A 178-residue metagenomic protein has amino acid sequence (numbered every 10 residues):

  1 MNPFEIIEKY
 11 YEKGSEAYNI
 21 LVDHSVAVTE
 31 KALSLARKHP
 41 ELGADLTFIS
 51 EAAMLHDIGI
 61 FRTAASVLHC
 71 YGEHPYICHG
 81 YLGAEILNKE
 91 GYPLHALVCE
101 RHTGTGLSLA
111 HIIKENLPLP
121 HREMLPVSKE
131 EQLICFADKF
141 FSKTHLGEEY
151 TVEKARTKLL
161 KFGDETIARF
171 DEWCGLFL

Functional and structural regions predicted by a protein language model:
N2-H24, R62-G72: Active-site flanking loop/helix segments enriched in acidic
E8, T29, L33-A36, G83-N88 (+1 more regions): Amphipathic alpha-helical segments within well-ordered protein domains
Y18-S25, L42-F48: Alpha-helix N-cap/helix-initiation sites
L21-A32, H79: Conserved, hydrophobic alpha-helical core segments of structured domains
K31-S34, K139, L176: Alpha-helical scaffold segments in carbohydrate-active enzymes
E41-E148, V152: Divalent metal-dependent catalytic cores for phosphoryl transfer on phosphate-bearing substrates
L159-L178: Charged phosphate-binding loop/patch that engages nucleotide di/tri-phosphates or the phosphate backbone of nucleic
